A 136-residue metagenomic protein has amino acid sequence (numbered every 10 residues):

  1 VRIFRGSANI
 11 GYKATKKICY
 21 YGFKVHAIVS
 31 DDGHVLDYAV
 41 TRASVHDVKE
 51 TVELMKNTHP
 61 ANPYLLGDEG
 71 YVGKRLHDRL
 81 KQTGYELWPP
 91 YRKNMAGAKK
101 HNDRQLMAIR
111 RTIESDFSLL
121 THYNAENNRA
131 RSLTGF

Functional and structural regions predicted by a protein language model:
V1-E86, R92-K93: Polybasic low-complexity intrinsically disordered regions
E53-K56, L106, F136: Short, charged/polar low-complexity linear motifs in solvent-exposed/disordered segments
P63-Y64, E69-T134: Helix-centered, glycine/charged polyanion-binding patches within enzymatic domains that contact phosphate-containing
